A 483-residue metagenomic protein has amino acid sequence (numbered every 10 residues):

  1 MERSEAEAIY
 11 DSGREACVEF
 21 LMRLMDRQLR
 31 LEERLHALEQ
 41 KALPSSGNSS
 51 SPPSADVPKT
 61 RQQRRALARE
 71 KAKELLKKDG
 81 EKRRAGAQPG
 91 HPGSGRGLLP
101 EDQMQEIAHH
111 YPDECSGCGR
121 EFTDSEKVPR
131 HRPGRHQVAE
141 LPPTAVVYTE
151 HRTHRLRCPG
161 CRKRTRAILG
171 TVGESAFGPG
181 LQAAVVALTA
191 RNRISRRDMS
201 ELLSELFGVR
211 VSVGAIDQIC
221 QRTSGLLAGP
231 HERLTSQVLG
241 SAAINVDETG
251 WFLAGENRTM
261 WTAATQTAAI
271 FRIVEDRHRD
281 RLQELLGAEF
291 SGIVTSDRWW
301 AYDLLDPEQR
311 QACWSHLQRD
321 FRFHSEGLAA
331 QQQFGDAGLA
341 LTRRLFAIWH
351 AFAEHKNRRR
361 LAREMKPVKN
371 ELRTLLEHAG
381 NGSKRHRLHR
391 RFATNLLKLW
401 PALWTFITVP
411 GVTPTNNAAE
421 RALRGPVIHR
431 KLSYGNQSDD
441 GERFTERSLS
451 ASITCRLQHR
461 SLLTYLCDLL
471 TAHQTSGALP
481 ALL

Functional and structural regions predicted by a protein language model:
M1-S175, V246, F252, S296: Short, flexible loop/hinge motifs at secondary-structure junctions
R61, E70, P92-R96, P112-D113 (+2 more regions): Catalytic center-proximal scaffold of phosphoryl-transfer enzymes
